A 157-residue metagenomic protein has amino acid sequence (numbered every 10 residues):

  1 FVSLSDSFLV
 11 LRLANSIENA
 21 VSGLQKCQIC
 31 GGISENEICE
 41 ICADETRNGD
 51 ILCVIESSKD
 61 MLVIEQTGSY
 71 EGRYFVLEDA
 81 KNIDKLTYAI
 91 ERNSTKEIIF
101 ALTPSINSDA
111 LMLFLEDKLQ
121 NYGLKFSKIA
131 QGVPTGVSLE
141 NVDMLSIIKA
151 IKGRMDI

Functional and structural regions predicted by a protein language model:
F1-L52, S57-M61, D156: Cys/His-rich Zn2+-binding cysteine-cluster or related metal-binding knuckle/ribbon modules and their
V2, E18, E35, A43-D44 (+6 more regions): Signal for well-folded cores of large energy- and translation-related assemblies
C39, I64, D109-L111: Short glycine-/acidic-enriched loop or helix-start segments at secondary-structure transitions that form or flank
I41, V63-Q66, V76-D79, T135-V137 (+2 more regions): Generic structural "secondary-structure junction" signal
D44-S105: Extended interfacial segments that mediate partner engagement and assembly in macromolecular machines
T87-I157: Long C-terminal interaction/binding lobes of large macromolecular proteins
